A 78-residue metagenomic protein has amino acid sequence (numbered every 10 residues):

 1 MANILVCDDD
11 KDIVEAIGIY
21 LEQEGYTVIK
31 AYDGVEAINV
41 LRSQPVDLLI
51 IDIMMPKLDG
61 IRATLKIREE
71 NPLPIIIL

Functional and structural regions predicted by a protein language model:
M1-L5: Non-catalytic signal-transmission and effector/linker regions of two-component phosphorelay proteins
D8, D52: Active-site residues of response regulator receiver
K11-I29, S43: Two-component/phosphorelay signaling modules centered on CheY-like receiver
Y32-E36, D59-R62: Acidic catalytic/metal-coordinating carboxylates
N39, I61-L73: Short amphipathic alpha-helix used as the core "switch/output" element in two-component signaling
Q44-I50: Active-site beta3 strand of CheY-like receiver
M55: Receiver (REC) domain active-site loop signature in two-component systems and cognate sites in sensor histidine kinases
